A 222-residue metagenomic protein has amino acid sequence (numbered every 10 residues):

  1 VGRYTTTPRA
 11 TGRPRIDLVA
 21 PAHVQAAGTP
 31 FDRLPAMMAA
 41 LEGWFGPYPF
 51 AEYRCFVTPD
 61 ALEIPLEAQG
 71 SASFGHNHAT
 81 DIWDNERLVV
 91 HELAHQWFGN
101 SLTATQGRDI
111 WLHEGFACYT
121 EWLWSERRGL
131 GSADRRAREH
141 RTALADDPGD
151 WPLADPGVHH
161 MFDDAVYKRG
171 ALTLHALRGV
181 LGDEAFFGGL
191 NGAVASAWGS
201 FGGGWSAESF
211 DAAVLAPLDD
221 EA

Functional and structural regions predicted by a protein language model:
V1-V90, Y119: Hydrophobic helix-coil surface modules that form long, contiguous segments used for peptide/substrate interaction
A20-T29, Q106-G107, H160-D163, A176 (+1 more regions): Second-shell loop/turn segments in exported
A22, L102-T103, A154-H160, G170-L174 (+1 more regions): Flexible glycine/proline-enriched surface loops and loop-helix/loop-strand junctions
P30-M37, N85, V89, L93 (+6 more regions): Stable alpha-helical elements in mature extracytoplasmic
F45-P49, W97-S101, T105, T120-R128 (+4 more regions): A generic secondary-structure signal for well-formed alpha-helical elements
S71-R136, L190: Zinc-dependent metallopeptidase catalytic helix centered on the HExxH motif and its immediate flanking segment
A145-D163: The feature captures the short pre-catalytic strand/loop hairpin that immediately precedes and shapes the active-site
D163-A222: Amphipathic alpha-helical substructures
